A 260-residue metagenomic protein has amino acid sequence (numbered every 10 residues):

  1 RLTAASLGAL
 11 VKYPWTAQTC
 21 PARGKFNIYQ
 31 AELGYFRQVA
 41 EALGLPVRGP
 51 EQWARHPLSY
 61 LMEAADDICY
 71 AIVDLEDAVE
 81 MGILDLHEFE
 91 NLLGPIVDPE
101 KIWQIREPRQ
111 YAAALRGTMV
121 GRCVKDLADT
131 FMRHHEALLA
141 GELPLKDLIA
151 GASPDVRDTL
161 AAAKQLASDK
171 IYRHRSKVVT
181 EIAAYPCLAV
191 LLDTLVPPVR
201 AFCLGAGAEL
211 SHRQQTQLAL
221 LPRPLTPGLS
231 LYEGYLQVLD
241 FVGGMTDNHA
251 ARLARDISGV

Functional and structural regions predicted by a protein language model:
R1-L115, V124: Sequence-structural signature of the catalytic-core scaffold of metal-dependent phosphohydrolases that act on
R1-P50, Y60, V179-A206, L210-V260: Metal-dependent phosphohydrolase cores
L2-G8, A78-L92, L139-K146, C203-A208 (+1 more regions): Short alpha-helical "patches" and their helix-cap loops
D67-C69, L75-D77, D129-T130, H134 (+1 more regions): Short, glycine-/Ser/Thr-/acidic-enriched flexible segments
D98-E233, M245, R252: C-terminal subdomains that position terminal phosphate/3'-OH groups for nucleotidyl transfer/ligation, primarily on
